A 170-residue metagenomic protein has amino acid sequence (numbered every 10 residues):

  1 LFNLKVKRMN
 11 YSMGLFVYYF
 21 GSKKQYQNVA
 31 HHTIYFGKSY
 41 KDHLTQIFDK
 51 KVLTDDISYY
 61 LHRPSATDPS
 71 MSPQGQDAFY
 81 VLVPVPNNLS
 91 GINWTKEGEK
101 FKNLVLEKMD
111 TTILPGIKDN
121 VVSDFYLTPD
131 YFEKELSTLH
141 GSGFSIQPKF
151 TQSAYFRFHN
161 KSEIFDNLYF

Functional and structural regions predicted by a protein language model:
L1, V6-M9, L15-Y26, Q76-A78 (+2 more regions): C-terminal structured subdomain/cap of oxidoreductase catalytic cores
L1-S72: Mid-domain catalytic core of redox enzymes that form a hydrophobic substrate pocket/lid adjacent to a catalytic redox
Q25-Y26, V52-T54, W94-K134: Flavin-binding catalytic cores
D56-Y60, P115-F170: A glycine-rich dinucleotide-binding beta-alpha-beta segment and adjacent secondary-structure elements that constitute
D68, P73, N88, K102: Substrate-recognition/cap regions that form aromatic- and gly/pro-loop-enriched pockets for small-molecule ligands
Q74-Q76, P84-V85: Residues forming anionic-ligand binding surfaces in small-molecule and nucleic-acid pockets of primarily soluble enzymes
P84-I92: Amphipathic alpha-helix from the class-I
